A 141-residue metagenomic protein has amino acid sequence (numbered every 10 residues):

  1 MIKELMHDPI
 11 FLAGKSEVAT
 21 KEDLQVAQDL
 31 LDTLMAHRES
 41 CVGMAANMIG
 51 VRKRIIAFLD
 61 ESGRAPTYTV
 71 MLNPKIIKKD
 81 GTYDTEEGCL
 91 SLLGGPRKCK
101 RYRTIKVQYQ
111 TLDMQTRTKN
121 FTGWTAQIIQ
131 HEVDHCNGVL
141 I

Functional and structural regions predicted by a protein language model:
M1-I141: Positively charged
